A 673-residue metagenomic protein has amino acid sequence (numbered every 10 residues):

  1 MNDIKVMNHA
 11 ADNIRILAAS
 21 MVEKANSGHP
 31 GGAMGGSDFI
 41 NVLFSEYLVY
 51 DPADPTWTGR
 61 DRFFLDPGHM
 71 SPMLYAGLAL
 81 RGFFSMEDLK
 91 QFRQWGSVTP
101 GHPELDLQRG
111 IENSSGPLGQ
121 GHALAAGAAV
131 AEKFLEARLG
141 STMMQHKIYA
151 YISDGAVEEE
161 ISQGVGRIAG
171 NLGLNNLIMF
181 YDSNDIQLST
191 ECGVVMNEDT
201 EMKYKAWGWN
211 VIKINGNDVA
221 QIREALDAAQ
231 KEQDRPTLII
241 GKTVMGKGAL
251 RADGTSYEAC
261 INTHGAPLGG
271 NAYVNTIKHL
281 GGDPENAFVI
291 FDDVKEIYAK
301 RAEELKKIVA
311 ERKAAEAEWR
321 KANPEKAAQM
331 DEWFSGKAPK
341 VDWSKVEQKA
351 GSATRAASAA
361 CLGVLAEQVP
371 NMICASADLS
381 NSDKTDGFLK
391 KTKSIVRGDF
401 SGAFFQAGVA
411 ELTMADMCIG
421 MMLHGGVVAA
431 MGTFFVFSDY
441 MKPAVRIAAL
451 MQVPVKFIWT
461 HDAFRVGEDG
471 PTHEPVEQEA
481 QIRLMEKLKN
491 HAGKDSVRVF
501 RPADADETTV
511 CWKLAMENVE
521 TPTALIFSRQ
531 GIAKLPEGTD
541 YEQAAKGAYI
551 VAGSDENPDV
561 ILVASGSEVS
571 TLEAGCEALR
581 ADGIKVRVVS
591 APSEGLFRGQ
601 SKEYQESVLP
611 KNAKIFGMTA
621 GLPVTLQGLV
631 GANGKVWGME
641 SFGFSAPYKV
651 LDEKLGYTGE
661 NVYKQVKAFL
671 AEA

Functional and structural regions predicted by a protein language model:
M1-K147, E296, K300-I526, G531-A533 (+2 more regions): Thiamine diphosphate
Q94-D106, L124, V130, F134-Q145 (+5 more regions): Thiamine diphosphate
Y149, I373, I561-V563: Conserved beta-strand elements of the Class I
A150-Y151, M179, A375, F616: Residue-level marker for buried hydrophobic side chains located in beta-strands that build the well-ordered beta-sheet
I152, K213-G216, V409, P502-A503 (+1 more regions): Conserved residues at beta->alpha junctions
G155-I161: Short acidic, Gly/Ser-rich segments with clustered Asp/Glu that frequently serve as metal-coordination loops in enzyme
I277-I308: Non-catalytic, alpha-helical, charged scaffold/linker segments that couple or flank catalytic or architectural cores
